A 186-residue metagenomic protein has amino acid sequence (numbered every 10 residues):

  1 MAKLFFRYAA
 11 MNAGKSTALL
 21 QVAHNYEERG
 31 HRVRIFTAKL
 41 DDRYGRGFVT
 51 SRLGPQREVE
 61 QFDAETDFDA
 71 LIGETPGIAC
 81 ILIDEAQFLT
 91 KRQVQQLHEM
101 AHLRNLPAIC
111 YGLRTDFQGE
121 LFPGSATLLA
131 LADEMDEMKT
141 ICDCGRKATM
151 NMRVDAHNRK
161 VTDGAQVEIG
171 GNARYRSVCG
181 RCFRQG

Functional and structural regions predicted by a protein language model:
M1-I72, D116-T127, E137-T140, V161-T162 (+1 more regions): Conserved P-loop
L4-F6, R32-R34, A79-L82, P107-I109: Residue-level preference for the first positions of well-ordered beta-strands
E60-L82, K91-V94: Conserved RecA-like ASCE ATPase "motif II neighborhood" in helicase/translocase motors
D84-A86, G112-L113: Walker B catalytic acidic pair
A86-L97, F117-F122: Conserved ATPase-coupling elements of RecA-like P-loop NTPase cores
A101-P123: Sensor-1/coupling segment of RecA-like P-loop NTPase cores
A132: Short basic (Lys/Arg) and small-residue
I141-E168: Short recognition patches in nucleic-acid-associated and regulatory proteins
